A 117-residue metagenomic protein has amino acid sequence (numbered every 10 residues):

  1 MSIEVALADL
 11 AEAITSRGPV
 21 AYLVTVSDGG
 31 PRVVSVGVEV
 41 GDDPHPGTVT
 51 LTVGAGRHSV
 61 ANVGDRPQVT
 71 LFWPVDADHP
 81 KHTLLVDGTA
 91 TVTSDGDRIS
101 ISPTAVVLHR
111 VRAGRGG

Functional and structural regions predicted by a protein language model:
M1-G117: Binding-site signature for planar aromatic cofactors or substrates
